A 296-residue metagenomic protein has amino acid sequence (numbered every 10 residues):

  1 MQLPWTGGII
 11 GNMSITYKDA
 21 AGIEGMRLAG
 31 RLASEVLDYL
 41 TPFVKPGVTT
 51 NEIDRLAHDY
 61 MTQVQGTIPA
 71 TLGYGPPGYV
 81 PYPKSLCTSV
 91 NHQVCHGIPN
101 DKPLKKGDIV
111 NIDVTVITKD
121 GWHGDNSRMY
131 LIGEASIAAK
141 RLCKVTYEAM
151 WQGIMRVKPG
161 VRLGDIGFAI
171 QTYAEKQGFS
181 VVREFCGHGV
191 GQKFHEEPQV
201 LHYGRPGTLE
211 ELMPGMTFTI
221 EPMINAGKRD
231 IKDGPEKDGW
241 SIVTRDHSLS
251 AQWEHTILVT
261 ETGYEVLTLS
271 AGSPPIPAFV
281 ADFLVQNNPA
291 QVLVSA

Functional and structural regions predicted by a protein language model:
M1-A296: Active-site neighborhoods and metal-handling regions in enzymes and metal-associated proteins
